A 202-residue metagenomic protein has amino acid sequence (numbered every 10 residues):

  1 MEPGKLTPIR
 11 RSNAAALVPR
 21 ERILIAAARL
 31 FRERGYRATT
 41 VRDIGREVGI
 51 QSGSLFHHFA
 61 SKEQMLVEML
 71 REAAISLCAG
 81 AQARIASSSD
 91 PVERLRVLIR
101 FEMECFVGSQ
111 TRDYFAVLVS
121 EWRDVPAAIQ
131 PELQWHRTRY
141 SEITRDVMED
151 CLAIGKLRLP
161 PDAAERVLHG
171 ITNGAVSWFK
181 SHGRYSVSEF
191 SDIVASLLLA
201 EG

Functional and structural regions predicted by a protein language model:
M1-T7, V97, F101-C105, S141-D150 (+2 more regions): C-terminal peripheral helix-coil segments that are non-catalytic and often amphipathic
M1-V18, R29: N-terminal intrinsically disordered/low-complexity leader segments
P19-A27, I44, M69-L77, A81 (+1 more regions): Generic hydrophobic, amphipathic alpha-helix propensity
R22, A26, L30-Q64, E68: Helix-turn-helix
Y36-R37, L157, Y185: Conserved hydrophobic residue
E68, Q82-Q110, E165-L168: Hydrophobic alpha-helical connector segments
I75-C78, V117, A127-I154, D162-R166 (+1 more regions): Amphipathic alpha-helical packing segments from all-alpha helical-bundle domains
V107-A128, R145, S177: Amphipathic alpha-helical segments used for helix-helix packing
